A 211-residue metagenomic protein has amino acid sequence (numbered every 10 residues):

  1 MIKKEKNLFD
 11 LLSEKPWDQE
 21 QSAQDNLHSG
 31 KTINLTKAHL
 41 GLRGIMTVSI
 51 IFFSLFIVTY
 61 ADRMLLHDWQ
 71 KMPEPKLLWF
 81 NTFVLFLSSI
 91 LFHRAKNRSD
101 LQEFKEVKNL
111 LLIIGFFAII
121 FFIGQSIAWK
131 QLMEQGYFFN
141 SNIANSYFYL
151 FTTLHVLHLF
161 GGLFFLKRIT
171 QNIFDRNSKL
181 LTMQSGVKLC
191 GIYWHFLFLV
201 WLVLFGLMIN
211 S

Functional and structural regions predicted by a protein language model:
M1-S211: ...captures the hydrophobic TM-helix bundle architecture rather than a specific catalytic motif, and can also fire on
